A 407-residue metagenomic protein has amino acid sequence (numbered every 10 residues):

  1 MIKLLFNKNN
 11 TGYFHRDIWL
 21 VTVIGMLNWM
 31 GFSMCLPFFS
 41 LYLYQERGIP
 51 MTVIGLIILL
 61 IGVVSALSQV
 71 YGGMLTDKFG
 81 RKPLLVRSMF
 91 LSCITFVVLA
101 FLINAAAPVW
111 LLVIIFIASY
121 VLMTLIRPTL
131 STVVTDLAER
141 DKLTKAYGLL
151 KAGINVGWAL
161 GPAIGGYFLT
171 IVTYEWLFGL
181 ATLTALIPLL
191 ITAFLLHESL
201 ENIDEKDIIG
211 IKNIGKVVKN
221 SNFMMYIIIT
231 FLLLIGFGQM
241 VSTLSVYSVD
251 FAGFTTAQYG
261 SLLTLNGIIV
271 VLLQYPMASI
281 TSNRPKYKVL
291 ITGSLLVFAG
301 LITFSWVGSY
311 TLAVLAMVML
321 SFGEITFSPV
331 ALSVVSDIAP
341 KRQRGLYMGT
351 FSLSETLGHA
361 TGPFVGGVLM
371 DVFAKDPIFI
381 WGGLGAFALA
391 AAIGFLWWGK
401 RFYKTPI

Functional and structural regions predicted by a protein language model:
M1-H15, H197-I227: Juxtamembrane intracellular "pre-TM" segments in multi-pass secondary transporters
G12-G62, M224-I229, L234-T255, Y259-L262: Helix-loop boundary and gating motifs at the non-cytosolic
M26, V109-L125, F231, L312-T326: Hydrophobic core of transmembrane alpha-helices in multi-pass small-molecule transporters, especially MFS/SLC-type
Q69-G80, L273-P285, M370: Helix-to-loop junctions at the C-terminal end of transmembrane segments in multipass secondary transporters
K78-M89, S282-S294: Cytoplasmic membrane-interface "Motif A"-like loop-to-helix N-cap segments of 12-TM Major Facilitator Superfamily
F90-A106, L296-G308: C-terminal ends and interior cores of transmembrane alpha-helices in multi-pass membrane transporters/permeases
I115-I154: Cytoplasmic helix-loop-helix junction between adjacent transmembrane helices in 12-TM secondary transporters
T170-L183, V368-A388: A membrane-interface helix-boundary motif in multi-pass transporters
